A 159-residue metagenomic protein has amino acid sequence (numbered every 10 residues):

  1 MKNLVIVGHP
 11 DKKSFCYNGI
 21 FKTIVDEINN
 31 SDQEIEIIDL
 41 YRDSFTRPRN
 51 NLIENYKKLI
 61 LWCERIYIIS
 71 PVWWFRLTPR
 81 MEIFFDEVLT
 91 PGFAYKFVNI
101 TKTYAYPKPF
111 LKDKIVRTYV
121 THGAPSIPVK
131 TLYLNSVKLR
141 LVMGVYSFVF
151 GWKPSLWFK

Functional and structural regions predicted by a protein language model:
M1-F97: N-terminal beta1-alpha1-beta2 submodule of the flavodoxin-like/Rossmannoid cofactor-binding fold
T23-I24, D32, W62, R76-K159: FMN-binding flavodoxin-like domain, especially the glycine-rich phosphate-binding loop
